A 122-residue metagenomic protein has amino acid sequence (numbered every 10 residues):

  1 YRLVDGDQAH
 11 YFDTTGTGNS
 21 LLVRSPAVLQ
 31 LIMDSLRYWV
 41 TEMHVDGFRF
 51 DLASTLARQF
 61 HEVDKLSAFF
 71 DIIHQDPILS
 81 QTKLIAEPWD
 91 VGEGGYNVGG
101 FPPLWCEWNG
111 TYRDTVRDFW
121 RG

Functional and structural regions predicted by a protein language model:
Y1-V45, R49-Q75, G94-G95: Substrate-binding/active-site clefts of carbohydrate-active enzymes
H44-D46, Q59-F60, K65-G122: Conserved alpha/beta catalytic core and glycan-binding cleft of carbohydrate-active enzymes
